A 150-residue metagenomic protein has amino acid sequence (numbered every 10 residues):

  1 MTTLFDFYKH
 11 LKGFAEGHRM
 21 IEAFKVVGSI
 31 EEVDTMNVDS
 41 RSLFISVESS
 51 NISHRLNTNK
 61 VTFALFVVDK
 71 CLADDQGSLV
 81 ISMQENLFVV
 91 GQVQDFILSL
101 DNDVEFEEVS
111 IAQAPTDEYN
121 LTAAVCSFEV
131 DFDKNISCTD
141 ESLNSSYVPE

Functional and structural regions predicted by a protein language model:
M1-H10, M83-V93: Well-ordered, non-membrane alpha-helical segments in soluble/globular domains
M1-L56, D140-S142, S146-E150: Small/polar-rich, solvent-exposed N-terminal microdomains that initiate assembly or binding
A15-R19, A73, D101: Secondary-structure transition/hinge residues
N37-S42, Q84-N135: Acidic-leaning, charged glycine-interspersed low-complexity segments
S50-I52, K70-A73: Short, charged/polar surface micro-motifs in flexible loops or helix N-caps
N57-L72, T122-K134: Oligomerization/assembly interface segments of phage tail-like spikes and tubes
F66-D69, Q84-V90, V148-E150: Short, surface-exposed linear patches
D74-N86: Short histidine-centered catalytic/ligand-binding loop motif
